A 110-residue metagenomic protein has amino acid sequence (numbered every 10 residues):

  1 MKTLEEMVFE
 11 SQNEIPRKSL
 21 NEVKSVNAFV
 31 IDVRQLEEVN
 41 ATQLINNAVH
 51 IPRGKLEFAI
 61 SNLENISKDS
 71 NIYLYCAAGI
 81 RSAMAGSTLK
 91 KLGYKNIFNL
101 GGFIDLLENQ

Functional and structural regions predicted by a protein language model:
M1-A41: Flexible, polar/low-complexity N-terminal or interdomain linker segments that lie immediately upstream of folded
R17, V30, A48-H50, I97-N99: Conserved beta-strand scaffold positions in the cores of enzyme catalytic domains, especially in NTP/NDP-utilizing
V26, L44-N46, G93: Short, structured coil segments at secondary-structure junctions
E37, E57, S82: Glycine-rich nucleotide phosphate-binding loop and flanking beta-alpha elements of Rossmann-like dinucleotide-binding
N40, E57, I104: Nucleotide phosphate-binding site architecture
T42, A59, N109: Residues that scaffold the ATP/ADP-binding catalytic core of kinase and kinase-like folds
L44-K55: A short alpha/beta connector and helix-capping loop motif
I60-L107: Catalytic cysteine-centered active loop of the rhodanese-like fold, especially the PTP/DSP P-loop
